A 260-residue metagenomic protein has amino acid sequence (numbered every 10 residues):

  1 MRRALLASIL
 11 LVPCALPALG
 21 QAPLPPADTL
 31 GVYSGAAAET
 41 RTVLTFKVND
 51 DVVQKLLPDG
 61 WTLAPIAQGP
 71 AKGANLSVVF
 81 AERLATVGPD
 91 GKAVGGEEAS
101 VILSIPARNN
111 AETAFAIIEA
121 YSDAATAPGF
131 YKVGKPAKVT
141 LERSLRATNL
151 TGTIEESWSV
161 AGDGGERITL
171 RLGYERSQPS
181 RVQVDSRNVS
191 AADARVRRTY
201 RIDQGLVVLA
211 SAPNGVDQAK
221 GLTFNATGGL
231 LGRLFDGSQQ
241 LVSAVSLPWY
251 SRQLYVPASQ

Functional and structural regions predicted by a protein language model:
M1-L6: Bacterial N-terminal signal peptides that target proteins for export
A7-A15: Bacterial N-terminal signal peptides
A15, K47-V48, S100: Generic structural microfeature
L16-G20: Sec/Tat signal peptide C-region and signal peptidase I cleavage site
Q21-L84, N214-L231, F235-A244, W249-Q260: N-terminal domain-onset segments
P23-L24, P136-Q260: Interaction-surface and assembly-scaffold signal
L44, V78-V79, L103-I105, I118-E119 (+1 more regions): Generic structural hydrophobic/aromatic packing signal, biased to beta-strands
R83-S159: Aromatic- and glycine-enriched beta-alpha-beta binding-site module
